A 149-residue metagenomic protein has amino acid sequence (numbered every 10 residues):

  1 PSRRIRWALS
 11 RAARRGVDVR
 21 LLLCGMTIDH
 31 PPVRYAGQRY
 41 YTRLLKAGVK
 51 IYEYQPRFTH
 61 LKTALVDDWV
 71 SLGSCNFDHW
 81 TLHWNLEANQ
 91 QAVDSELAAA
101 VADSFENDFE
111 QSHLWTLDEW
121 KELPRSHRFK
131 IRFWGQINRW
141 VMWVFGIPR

Functional and structural regions predicted by a protein language model:
P1-R149: PLD/PLD-like phosphodiesterase catalytic module centered on the HKD motif
